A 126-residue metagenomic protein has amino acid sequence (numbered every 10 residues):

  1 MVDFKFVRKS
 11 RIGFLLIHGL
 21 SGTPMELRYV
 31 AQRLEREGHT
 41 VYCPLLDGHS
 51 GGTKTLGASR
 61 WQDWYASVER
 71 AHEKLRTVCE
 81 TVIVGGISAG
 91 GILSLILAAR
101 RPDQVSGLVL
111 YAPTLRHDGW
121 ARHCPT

Functional and structural regions predicted by a protein language model:
M1-I12: Short beta-strand-to-loop junctions in surface cap/lid or active-site-entrance loops
L15-S21: The conserved beta1-alpha1 loop
S21-Q32: The serine-hydrolase catalytic nucleophile loop
A31-T55: Conserved alpha/beta-hydrolase
G52-V78, I83: Catalytic nucleophile-loop/oxyanion-hole region of alpha/beta-hydrolase and closely related hydrolase-like folds
G86-G90, S94: Gly/Ala-rich beta-loop-alpha elbow adjacent to hydrolase catalytic centers
V109-G119: Active-site nucleophile loop of the alpha/beta-hydrolase fold
